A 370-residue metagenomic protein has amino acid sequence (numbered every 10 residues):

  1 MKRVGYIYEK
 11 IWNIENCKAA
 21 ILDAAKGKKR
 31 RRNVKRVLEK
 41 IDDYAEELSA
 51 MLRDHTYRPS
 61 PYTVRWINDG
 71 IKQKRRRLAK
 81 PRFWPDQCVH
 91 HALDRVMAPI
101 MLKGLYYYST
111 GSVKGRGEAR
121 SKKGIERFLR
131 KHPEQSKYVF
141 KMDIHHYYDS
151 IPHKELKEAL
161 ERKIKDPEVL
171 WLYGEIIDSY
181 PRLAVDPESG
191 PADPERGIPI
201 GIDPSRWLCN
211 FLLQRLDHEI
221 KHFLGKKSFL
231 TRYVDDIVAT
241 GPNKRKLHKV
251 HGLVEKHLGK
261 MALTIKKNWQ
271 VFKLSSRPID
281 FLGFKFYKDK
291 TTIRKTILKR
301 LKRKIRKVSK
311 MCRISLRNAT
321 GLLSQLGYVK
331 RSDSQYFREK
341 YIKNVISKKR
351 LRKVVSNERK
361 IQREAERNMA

Functional and structural regions predicted by a protein language model:
M1-E46, Q362, E366-A370: Non-catalytic, polymerase-adjacent accessory regions of viral genome-replication enzymes
R3-Y8, D94-P152: Active-site-proximal segment of RNA-dependent polymerases
V37-P61: Amphipathic alpha-helical blocks
M51, F128-V234, V238-E255, K273: Conserved polymerase palm-domain catalytic core
S60-Y62, T231-D235, N268: Short Gly/Ser/Thr- and Asp/Glu-enriched loop/turn motifs at secondary-structure junctions
K74-Y106, P194-H222: Conserved pre-motif C helix in the palm subdomain of viral-like polymerases
Q87, H91, D186-E195, H248-E255 (+1 more regions): Right-hand nucleic-acid polymerase module
